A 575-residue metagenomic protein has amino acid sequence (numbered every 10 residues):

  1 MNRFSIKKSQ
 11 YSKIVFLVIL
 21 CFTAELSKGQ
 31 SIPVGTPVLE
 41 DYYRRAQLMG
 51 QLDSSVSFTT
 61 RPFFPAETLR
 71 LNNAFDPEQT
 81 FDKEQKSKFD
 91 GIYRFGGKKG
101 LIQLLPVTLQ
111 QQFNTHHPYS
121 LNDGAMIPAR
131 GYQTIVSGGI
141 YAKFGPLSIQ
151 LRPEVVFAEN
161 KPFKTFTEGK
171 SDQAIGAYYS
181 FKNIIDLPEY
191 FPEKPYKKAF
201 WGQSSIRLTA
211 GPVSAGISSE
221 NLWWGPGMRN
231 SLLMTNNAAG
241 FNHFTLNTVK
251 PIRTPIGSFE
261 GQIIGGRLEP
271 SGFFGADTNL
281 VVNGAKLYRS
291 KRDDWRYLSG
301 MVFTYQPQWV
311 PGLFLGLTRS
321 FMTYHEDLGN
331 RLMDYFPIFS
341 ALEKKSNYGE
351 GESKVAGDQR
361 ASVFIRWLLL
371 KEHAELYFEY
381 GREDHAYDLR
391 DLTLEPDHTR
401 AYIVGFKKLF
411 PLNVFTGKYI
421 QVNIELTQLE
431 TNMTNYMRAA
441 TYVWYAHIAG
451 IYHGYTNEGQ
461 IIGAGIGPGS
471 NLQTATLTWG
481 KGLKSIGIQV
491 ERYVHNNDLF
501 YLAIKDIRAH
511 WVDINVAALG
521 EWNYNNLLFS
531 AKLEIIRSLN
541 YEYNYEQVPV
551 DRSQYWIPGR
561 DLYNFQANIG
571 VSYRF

Functional and structural regions predicted by a protein language model:
N2-I6, I14, A199, Q306-F575: Exposed, low-structure sequence patches enriched in small/polar residues
N2-K8, S27-Y132, G138-S148, P153: N-terminal periplasmic/intermembrane-space "pro-region" immediately following the signal or transit peptide
I14-T23: Bacterial N-terminal signal peptides
I32, F95-G100, A142-P146, T209-P212 (+5 more regions): Short loop/turn motifs that connect adjacent beta-strands in outer-membrane beta-barrel proteins
F95-V107, Q150-A174, M322-G329, L429-Y445 (+1 more regions): Short, solvent-exposed beta-strand-terminating loops
G96-R130, P162-K197, R253-S258, F274-W295 (+4 more regions): Primarily recognizes Gram-negative and organellar outer-membrane beta-barrels
I135-K143, S148-E154, T165-F166, Y179-P188 (+3 more regions): A contiguous strand-loop segment
L147-S148, E154-E159, E193-S271, G300-H325 (+1 more regions): Outer membrane beta-barrel
